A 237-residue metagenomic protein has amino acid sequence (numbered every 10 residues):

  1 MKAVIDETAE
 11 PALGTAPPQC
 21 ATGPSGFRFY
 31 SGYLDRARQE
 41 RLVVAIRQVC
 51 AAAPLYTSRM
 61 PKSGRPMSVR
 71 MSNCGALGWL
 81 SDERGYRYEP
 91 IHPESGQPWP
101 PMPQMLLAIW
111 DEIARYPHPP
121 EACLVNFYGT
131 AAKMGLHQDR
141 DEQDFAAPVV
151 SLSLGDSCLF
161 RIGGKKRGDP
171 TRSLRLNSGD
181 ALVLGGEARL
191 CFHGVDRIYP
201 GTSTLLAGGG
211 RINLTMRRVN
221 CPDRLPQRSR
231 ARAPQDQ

Functional and structural regions predicted by a protein language model:
M1-Q237: Non-heme Fe(II) oxygenase metal-center motifs and adjacent flexible, charged/small-residue loops
